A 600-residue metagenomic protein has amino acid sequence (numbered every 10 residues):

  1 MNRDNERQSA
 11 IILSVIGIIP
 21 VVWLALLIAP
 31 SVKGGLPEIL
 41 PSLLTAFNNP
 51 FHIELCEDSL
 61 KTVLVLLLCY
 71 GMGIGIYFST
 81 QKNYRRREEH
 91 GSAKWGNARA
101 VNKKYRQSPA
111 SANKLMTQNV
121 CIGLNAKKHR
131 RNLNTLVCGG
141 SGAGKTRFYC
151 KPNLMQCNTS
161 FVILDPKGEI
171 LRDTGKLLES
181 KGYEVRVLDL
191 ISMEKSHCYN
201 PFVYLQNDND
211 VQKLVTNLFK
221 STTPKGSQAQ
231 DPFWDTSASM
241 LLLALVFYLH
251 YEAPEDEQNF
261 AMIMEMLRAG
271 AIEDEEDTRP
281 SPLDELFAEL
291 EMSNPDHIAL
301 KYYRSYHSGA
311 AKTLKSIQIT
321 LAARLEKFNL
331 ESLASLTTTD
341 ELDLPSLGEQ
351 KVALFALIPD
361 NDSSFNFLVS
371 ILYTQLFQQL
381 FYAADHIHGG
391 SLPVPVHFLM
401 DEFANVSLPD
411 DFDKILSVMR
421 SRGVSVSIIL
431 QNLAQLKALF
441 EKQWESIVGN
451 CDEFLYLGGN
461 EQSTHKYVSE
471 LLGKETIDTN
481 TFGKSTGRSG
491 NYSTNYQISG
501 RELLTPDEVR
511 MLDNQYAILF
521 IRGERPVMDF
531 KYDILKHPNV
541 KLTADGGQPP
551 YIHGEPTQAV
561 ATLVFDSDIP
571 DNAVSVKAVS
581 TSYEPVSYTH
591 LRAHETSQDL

Functional and structural regions predicted by a protein language model:
M1-A143, R147-C150, K474, Y496-Q497 (+1 more regions): Basic- and hydrophobic-enriched, low-structure N-terminal and domain-boundary segments that flank ATP-binding catalytic
N97, N259, T505, T596: Residue-level signal for threonine
R131-V424, L439, Q443, D507-M528 (+1 more regions): P-loop NTPase motor domains
G142, Q431, E595: Active-site beta-to-alpha loop of glycosyltransferases that engages the nucleotide-sugar donor
I358, D362, E402, L430 (+3 more regions): Short loop or secondary-structure boundary microenvironments that flank and position key functional residues
L416-V418, R422-I518: Conserved ATP-driven motor cores of ASCE-family P-loop NTPases powering translocation/secretion/packaging/pilus
V586-T596: Conserved small/polar residues in nucleotide/adenosyl-binding loops
D599: Cationic, low-complexity basic patches in intrinsically disordered or flexible, solvent-exposed regions
